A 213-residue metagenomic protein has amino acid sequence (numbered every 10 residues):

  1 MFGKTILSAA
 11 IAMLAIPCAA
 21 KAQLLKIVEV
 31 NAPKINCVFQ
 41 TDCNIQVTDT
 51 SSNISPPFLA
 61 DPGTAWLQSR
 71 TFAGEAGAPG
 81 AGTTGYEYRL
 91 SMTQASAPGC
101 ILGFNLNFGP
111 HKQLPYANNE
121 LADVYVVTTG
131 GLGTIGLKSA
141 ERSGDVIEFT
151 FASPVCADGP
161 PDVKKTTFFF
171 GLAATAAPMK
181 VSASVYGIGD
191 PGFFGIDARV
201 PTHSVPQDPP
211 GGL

Functional and structural regions predicted by a protein language model:
M1-L7: Bacterial N-terminal signal peptides that target proteins for export
S8-A15: Bacterial N-terminal signal peptides
I16-A22: Sec/Tat signal peptide C-region and signal peptidase I cleavage site
Q23-L213: Extracellular or exported targeting regions of proteins
